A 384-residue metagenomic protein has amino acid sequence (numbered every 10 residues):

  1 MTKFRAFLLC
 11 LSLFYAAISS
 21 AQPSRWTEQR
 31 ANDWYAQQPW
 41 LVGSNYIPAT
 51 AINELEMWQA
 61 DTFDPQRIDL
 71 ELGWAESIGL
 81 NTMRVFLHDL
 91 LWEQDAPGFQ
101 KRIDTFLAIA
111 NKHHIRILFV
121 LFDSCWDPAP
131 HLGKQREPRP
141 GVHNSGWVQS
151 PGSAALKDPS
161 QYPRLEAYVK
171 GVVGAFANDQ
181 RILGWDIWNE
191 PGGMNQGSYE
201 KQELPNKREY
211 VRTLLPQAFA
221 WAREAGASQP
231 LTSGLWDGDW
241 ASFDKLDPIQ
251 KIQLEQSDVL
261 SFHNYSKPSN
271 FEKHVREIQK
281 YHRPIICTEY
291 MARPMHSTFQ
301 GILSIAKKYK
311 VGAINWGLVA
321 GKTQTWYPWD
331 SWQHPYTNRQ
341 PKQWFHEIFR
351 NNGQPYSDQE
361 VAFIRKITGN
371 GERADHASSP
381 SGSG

Functional and structural regions predicted by a protein language model:
M1-L8: Bacterial N-terminal signal peptides that target proteins for export
L8-A16: Bacterial N-terminal signal peptides
A17-A21: Sec/Tat signal peptide C-region and signal peptidase I cleavage site
P23-S257, H263, P268-S269, Y281 (+6 more regions): Active-site mouth of glycoside hydrolases
H274: Conserved catalytic-core segment of NTP-binding enzymes
C287-T288, A292, G317: Short acidic/histidine-rich active-site segments
G382-G384: Short, solvent-exposed mixed-charge patches
